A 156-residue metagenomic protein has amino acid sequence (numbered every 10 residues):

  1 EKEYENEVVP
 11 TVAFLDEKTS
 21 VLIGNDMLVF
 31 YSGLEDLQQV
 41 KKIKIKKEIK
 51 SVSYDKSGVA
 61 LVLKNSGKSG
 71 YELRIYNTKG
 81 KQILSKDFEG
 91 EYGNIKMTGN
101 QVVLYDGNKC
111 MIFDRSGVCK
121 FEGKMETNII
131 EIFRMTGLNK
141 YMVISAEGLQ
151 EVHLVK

Functional and structural regions predicted by a protein language model:
E1-E7, G24-K46, G67-F88, K109-E126 (+1 more regions): Surface-exposed loop/turn elements that mediate protein-protein interactions on large endomembrane-trafficking
E5-K18, K44-K56, D87-N100, T127-K140: Repeated scaffold domains used in trafficking and secretory/extracellular systems, primarily beta-propellers
D16, I23-D26, D55-K56, S69 (+4 more regions): Short loop/turn segments that connect beta-strands within the blades of beta-propeller domains, predominantly WD40
T19-S20, F30, V59: Anionic-ligand-binding alpha/beta catalytic cores of soluble enzymes and soluble regulatory domains that recognize
L22-I23, L61-L63, L104, M142-V143: Residue position within the beta-strands of beta-propeller blades
S51-S53, K64-N65, I75: Short, conserved, surface-exposed binding loops centered on an aromatic residue
G93-R115: C-terminal hydrophobic structural anchor segments that stabilize assembly/packing rather than catalytic chemistry
